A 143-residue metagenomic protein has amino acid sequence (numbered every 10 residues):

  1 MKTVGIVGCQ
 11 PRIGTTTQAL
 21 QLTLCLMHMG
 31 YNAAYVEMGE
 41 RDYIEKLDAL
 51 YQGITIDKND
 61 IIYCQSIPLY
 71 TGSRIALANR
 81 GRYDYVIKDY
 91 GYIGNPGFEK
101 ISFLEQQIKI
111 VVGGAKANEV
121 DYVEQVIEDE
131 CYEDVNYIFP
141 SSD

Functional and structural regions predicted by a protein language model:
T3-I13, Q21-L24, H28-G97, L104: P-loop/Walker-type NTP enzyme "switch/lid" segment
G14, D42-K46, N118-D121, D143: Short, charged/polar "capping" segments at the starts of alpha-helices and the immediately preceding loops
Q18: Hydrophobic positions on the alpha1 helix immediately C-terminal to the Walker A/P-loop
R82-D143: Conserved catalytic-core segment of NTP-binding enzymes
